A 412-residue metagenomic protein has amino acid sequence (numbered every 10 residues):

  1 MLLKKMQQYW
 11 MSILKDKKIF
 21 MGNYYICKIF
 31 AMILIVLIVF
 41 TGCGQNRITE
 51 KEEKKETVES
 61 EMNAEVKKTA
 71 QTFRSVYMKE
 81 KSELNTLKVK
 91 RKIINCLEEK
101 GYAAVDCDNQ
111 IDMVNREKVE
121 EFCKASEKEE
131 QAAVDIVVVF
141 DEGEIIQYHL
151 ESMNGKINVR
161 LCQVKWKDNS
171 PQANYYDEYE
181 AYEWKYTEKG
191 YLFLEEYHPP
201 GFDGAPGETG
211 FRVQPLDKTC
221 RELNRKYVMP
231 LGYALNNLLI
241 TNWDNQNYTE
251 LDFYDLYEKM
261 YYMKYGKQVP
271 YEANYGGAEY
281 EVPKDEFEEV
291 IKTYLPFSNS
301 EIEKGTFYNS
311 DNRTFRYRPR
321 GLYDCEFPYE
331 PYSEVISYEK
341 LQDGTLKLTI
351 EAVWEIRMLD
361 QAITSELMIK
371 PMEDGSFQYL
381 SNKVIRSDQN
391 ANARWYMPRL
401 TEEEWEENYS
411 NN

Functional and structural regions predicted by a protein language model:
M6, I13-F30: Bacterial N-terminal signal peptides that target proteins for export
V39-G42: C-terminal motif of bacterial Sec signal peptides marking the signal peptidase cleavage site
G44-N46: Bacterial signal peptide processing site
E50-N412: Mature, Sec-exported extracytoplasmic domains of Gram-positive
